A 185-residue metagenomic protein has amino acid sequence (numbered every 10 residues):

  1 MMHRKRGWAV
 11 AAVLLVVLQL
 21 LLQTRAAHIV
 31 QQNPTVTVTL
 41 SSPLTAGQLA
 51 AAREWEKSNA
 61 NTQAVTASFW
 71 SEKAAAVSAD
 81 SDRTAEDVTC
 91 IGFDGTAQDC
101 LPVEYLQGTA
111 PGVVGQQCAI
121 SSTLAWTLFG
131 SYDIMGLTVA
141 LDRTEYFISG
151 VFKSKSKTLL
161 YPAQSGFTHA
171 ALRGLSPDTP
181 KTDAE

Functional and structural regions predicted by a protein language model:
M1-T35: Hydrophobic secretory-pathway targeting helix
Q23-V77: Membrane-proximal extracellular/periplasmic loop immediately following the first transmembrane helix
L44-A50, D82-D87, V113-Q116, K155-S165 (+1 more regions): Solvent-exposed, non-transmembrane alpha-helical starts
Q48, A52, G92, E104-Q107 (+1 more regions): Extracytoplasmic/periplasmic regions of membrane proteins
F69-G112: The feature marks short, hydrophobic/small-residue-biased sequence motifs that occur predominantly
C90, Q116-Q117, T138: A residue-level structural signature of the nucleotidyltransferase/glycosyltransferase Rossmann-like core
T96-Y105, S122-D183: Mid-to-C-terminal secondary-structure elements that act as membrane-proximal/extracytoplasmic interface segments
